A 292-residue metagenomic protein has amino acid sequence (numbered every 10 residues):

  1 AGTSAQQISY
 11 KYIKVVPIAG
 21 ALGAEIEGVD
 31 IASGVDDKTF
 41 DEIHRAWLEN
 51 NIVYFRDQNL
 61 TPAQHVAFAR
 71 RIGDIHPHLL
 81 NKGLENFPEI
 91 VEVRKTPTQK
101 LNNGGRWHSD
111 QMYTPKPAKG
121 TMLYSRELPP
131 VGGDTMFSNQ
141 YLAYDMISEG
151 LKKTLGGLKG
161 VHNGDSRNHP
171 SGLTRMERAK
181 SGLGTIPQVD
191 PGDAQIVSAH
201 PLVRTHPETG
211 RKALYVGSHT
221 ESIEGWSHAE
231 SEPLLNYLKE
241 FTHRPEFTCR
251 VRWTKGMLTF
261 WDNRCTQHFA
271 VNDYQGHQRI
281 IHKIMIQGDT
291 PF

Functional and structural regions predicted by a protein language model:
A1-L258, N263-F292: Non-heme Fe(II) oxygenase catalytic core, chiefly the N-lobe of the double-stranded beta-helix
